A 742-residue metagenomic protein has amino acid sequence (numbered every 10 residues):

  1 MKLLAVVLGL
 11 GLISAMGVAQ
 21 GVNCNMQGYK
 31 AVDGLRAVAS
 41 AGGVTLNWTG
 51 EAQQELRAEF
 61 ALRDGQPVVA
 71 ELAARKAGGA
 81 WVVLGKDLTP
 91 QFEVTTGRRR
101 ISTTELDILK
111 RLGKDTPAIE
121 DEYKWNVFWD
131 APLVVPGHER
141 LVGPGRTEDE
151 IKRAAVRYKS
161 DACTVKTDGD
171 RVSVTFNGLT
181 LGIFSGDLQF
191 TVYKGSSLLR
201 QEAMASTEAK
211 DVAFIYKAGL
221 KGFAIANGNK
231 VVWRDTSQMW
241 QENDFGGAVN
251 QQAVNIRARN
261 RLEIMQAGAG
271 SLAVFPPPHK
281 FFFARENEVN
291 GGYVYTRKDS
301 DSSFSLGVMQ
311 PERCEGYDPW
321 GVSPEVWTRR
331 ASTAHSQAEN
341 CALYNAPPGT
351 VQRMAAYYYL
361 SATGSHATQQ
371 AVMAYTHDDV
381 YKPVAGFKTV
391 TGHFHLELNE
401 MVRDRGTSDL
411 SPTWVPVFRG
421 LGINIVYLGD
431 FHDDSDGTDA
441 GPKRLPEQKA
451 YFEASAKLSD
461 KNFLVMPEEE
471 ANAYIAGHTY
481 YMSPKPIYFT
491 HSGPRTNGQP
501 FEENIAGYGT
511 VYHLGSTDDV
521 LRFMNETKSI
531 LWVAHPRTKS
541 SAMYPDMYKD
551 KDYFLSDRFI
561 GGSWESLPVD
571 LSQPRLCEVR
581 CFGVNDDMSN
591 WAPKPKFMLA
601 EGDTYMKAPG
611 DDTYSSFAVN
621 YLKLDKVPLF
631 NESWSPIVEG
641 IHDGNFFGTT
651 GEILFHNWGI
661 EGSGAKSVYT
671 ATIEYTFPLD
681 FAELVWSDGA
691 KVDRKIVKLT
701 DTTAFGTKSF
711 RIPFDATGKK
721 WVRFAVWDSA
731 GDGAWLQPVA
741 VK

Functional and structural regions predicted by a protein language model:
A5-A15: Bacterial N-terminal signal peptides
G17-Q27, E139-T147, P442-L445, K449: Short, basic/low-complexity N-terminal boundary segments at the transition from targeting/disordered tails
V18, V38, T391-H393: Intrinsically disordered, low-complexity regions enriched for glutamine and histidine
Q20-N126, N177-G178: Beta-strand-rich N-terminal accessory domains
G28-V32, V38, T96-G195: Extended, loop-rich substrate-binding clefts of extracytoplasmic carbohydrate-active enzymes
V83, L88, A118-I119, V134 (+2 more regions): Extracellular/luminal beta-rich ligand-recognition and adhesion surfaces characterized by aromatic-Gly/Pro-enriched
R146-F184, T191, G195-L199, M204-K742: Extended, charged catalytic domains and RNA/DNA-binding interfaces, predominantly in divalent-metal-using enzymes
